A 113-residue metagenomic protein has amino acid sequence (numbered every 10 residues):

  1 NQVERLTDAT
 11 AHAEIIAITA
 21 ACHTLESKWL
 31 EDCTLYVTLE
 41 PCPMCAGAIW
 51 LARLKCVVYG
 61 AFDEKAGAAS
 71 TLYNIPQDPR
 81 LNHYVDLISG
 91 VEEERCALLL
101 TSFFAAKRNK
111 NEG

Functional and structural regions predicted by a protein language model:
N1-E4: Short beta->alpha transition motifs characteristic of CBS
D8-T10: Active-site beta-loop-alpha junctions of metal-dependent nucleic acid enzymes, especially the RNase H-like/DDE
H23-L25: Sigma70-family region 2
S27-L39: Immediate flanking context of iron-sulfur cluster ligation sites
P41-G113: Zinc-dependent deaminase
